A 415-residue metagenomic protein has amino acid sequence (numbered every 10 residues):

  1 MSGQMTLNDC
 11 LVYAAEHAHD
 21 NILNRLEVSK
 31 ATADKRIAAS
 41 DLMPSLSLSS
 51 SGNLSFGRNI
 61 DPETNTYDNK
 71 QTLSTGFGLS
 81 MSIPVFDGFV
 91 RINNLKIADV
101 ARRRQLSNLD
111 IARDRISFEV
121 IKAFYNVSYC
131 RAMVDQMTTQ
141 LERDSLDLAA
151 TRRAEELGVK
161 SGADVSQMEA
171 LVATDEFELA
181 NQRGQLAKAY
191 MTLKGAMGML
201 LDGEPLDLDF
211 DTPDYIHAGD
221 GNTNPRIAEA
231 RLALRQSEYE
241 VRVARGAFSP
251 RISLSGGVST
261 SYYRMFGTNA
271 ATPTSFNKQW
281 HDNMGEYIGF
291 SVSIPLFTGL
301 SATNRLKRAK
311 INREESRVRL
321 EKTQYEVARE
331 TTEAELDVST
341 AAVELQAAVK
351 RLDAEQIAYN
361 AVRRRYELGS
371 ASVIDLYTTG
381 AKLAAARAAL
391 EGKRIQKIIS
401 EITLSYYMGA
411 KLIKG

Functional and structural regions predicted by a protein language model:
M1, A389-G415: Acidic, low-complexity, intrinsically disordered peripheral segments
M1-S47, S161, L200-E240, P295-L296 (+2 more regions): Bacterial Sec-pathway N-terminal export signals of envelope proteins
S2, S49-I83, S255-I294, K414-G415: Small/polar, glycine/serine/threonine/aspartate-rich low-complexity segments that form flexible
M5, R113-P225, A233, D337 (+3 more regions): Periplasmic alpha-helical coiled-coil/stalk elements that build and connect Gram-negative outer-membrane
C10, H17, N24, P84 (+23 more regions): Amphipathic alpha-helical coiled-coil segments and their boundaries
I22-L26, A39, Q71, V85-R113 (+4 more regions): Sec/SRP-type N-terminal targeting helices
E155-V159, Y366-S370, Y407: A short glycine-centered flexible hinge/capping loop motif at secondary-structure junctions
